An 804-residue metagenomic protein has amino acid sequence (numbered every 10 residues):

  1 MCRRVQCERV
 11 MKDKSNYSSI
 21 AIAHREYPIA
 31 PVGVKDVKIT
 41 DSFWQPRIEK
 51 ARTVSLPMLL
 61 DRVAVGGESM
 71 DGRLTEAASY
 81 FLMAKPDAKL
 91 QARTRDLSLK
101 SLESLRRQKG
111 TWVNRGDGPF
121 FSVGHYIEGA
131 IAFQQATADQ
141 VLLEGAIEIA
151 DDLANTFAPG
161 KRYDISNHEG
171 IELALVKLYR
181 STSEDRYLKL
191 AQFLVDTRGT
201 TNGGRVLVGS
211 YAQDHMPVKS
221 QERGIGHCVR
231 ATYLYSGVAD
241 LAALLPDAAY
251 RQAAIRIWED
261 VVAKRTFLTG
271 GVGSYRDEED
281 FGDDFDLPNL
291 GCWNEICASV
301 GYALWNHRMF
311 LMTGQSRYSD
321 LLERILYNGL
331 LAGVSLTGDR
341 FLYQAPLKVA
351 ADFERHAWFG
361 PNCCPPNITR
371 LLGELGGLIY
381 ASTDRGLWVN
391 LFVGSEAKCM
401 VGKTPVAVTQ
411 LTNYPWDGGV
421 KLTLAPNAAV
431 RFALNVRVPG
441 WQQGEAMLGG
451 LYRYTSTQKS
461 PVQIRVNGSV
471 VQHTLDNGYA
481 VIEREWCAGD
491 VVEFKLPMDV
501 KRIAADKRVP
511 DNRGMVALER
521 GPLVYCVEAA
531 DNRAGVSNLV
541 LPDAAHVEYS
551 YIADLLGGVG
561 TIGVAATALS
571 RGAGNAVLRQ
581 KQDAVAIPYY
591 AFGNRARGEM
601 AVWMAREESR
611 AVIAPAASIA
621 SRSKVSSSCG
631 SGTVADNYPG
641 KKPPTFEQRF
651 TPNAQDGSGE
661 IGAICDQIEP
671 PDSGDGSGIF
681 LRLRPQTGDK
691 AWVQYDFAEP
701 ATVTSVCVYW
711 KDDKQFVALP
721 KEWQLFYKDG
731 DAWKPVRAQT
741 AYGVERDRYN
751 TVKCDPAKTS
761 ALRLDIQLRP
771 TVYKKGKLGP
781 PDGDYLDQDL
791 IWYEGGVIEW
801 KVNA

Functional and structural regions predicted by a protein language model:
K12-A88, P119-D139, E169-R186, H215-E259 (+2 more regions): Aromatic (Trp/Tyr) and acidic
K12-S15, A191, A254, D320-N328 (+10 more regions): C-terminal beta-rich recognition modules with glycine/proline-rich loops and embedded aromatic residues
T40-G66, R93-T111, E144-K161, K189-V208 (+2 more regions): Long, well-ordered core segments of solenoidal/helical folds
I147-Y233: Hydrophobic, small-residue-rich alpha-helical packing segments that form membrane-like cores
L434, V438, G489-V500, L764-I766: Short, hydrophobic/aromatic-enriched beta-strand segments in well-ordered soluble domains
N435, Q463-R465, Q724-F726: Beta-strand signatures of extracellular beta-sandwich domains
I613-A616, I668-A804: Aromatic, loop-rich ligand-recognition surfaces of beta-strand-rich domains
